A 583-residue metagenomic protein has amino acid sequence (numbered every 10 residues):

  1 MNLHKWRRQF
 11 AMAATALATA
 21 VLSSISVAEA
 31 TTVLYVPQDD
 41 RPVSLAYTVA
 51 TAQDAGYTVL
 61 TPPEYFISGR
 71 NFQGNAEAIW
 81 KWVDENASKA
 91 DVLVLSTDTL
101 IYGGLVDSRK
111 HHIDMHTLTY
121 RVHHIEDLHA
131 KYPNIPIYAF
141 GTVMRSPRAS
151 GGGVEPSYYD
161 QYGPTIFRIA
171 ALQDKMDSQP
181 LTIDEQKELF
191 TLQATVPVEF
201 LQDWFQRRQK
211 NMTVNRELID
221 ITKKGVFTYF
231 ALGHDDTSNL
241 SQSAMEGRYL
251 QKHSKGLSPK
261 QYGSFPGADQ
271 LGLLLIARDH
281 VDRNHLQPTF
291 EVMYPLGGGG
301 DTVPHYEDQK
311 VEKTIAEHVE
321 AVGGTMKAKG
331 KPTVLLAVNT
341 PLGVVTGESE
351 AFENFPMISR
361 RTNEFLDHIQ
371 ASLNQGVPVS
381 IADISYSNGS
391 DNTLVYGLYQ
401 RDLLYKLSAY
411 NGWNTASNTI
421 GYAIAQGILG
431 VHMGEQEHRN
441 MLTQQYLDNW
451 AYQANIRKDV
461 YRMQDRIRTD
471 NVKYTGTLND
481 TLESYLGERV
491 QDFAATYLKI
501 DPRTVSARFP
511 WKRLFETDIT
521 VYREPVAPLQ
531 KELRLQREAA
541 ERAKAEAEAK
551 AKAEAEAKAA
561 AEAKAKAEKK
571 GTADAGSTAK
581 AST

Functional and structural regions predicted by a protein language model:
N2-A14: Bacterial N-terminal signal peptides that target proteins for export
T19-V27: C-terminal segment of classical bacterial N-terminal signal peptides
V27-A28, A581: Low-complexity, intrinsically disordered segments with a bias for serine/threonine
T31-E538: An N-terminal assembly and electron-transfer interface module characteristic of large anaerobic redox and radical
L535-T572: Long, low-complexity, compositionally biased polyampholytic IDRs enriched for Lys/Glu and Gln/Arg
A573, K580-T583: Short, solvent-exposed mixed-charge patches
